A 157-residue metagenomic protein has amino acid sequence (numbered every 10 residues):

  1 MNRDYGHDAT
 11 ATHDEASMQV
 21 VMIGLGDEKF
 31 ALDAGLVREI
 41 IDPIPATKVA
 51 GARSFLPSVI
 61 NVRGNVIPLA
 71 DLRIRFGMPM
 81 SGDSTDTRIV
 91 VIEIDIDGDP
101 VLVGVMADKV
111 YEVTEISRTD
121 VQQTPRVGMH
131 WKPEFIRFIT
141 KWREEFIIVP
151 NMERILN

Functional and structural regions predicted by a protein language model:
M1-N157: An acidic, low-aromatic, low-complexity terminal/linker signal
